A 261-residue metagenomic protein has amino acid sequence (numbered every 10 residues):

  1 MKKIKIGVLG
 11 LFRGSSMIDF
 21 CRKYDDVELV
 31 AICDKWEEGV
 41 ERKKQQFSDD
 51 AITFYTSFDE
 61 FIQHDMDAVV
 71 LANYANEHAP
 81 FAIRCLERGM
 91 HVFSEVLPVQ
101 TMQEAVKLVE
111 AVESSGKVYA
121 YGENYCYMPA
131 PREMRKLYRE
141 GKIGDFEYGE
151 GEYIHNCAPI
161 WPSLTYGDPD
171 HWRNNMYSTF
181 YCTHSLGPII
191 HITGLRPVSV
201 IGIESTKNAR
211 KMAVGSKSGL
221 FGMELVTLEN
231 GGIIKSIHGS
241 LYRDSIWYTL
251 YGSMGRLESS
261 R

Functional and structural regions predicted by a protein language model:
M1-S48: N-terminal Rossmann-like dinucleotide-binding module
F12, Y125-S216: Predominantly a Rossmann-like dinucleotide-binding segment in NAD(P)-dependent oxidoreductases
A31, A68, Y148: Short, Asp-centered acidic motifs that coordinate Mg2+ and/or phosphate in catalytic or ligand-binding sites
A51-S57: Conserved SAM-binding strand-loop segment of SAM-dependent methyltransferases
D67-A68, Y74-A75, A79-Y127, G141: Beta-strand-loop-alpha-helix segment that lines the small-molecule cofactor/substrate pocket of alpha/beta enzymes
S94, Y119-Y121, E150, S236 (+1 more regions): Hydrophobic residues in well-ordered beta-strands that form the structural core
F180-R261: Contiguous beta-strand/loop segments that form the cofactor/metal-binding neighborhood of enzyme cores
